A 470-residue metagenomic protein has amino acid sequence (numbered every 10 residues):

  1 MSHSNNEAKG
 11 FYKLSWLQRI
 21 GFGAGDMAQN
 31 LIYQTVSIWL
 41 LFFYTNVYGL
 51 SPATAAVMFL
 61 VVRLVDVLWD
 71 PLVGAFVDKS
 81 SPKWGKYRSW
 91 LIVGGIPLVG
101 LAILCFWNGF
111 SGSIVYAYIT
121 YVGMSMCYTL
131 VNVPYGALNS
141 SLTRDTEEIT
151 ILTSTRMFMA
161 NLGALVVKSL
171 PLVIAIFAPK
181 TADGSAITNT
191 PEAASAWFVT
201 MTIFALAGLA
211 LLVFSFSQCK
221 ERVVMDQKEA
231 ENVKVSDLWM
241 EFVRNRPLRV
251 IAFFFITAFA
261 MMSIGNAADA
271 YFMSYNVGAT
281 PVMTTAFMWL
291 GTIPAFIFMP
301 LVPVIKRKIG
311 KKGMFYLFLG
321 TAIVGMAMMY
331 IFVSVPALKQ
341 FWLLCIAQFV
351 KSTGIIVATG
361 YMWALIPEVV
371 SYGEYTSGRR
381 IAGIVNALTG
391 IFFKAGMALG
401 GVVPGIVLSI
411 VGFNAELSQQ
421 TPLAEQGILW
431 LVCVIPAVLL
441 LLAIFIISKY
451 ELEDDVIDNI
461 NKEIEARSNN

Functional and structural regions predicted by a protein language model:
S2-N470: Membrane-embedded alpha-helical bundles of multi-pass transporters/translocases, especially carrier/permease families
